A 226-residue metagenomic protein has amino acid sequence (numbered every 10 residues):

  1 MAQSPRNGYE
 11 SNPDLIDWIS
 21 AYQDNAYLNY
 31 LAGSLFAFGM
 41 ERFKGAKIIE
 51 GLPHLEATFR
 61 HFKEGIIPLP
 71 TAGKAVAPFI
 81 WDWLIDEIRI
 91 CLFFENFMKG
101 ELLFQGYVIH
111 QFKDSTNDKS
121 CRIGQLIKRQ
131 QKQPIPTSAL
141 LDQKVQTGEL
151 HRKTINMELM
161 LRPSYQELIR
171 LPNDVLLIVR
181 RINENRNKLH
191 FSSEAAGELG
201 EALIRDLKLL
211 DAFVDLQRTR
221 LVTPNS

Functional and structural regions predicted by a protein language model:
M1-I85: Charged alpha-helical initiation segments
W18, G51-H61, R122, L126-R129 (+9 more regions): Charge-rich, solvent-exposed alpha-helical interaction surfaces
S20, D24-Y27, L84, I88-L92 (+4 more regions): Generic structural signal for well-ordered, non-transmembrane alpha-helical segments in soluble/cytosolic regions
N25, N29-H61, N96-L103, G124-L150: Short, contiguous, well-structured surface segments enriched in hydrophobic/aromatic residues
R60-P68, L103-Y107, R218-R220: Short, charge-rich amphipathic alpha-helical segments embedded in non-transmembrane helical bundles/solenoids
P78-G106: Short, hydrophobic, well-ordered secondary-structure elements
L102-L171, E201: Short, charged amphipathic alpha-helical segments flanked by flexible coils
I109, P163-S226: Charge-enriched, short contiguous segments at helix-coil
